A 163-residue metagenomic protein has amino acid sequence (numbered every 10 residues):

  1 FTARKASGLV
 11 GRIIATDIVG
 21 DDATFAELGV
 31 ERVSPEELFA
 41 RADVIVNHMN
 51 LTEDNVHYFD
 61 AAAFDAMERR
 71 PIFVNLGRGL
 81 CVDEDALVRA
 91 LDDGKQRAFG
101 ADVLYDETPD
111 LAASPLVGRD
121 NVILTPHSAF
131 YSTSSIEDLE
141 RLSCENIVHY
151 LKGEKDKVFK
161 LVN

Functional and structural regions predicted by a protein language model:
T2-A6, M67: Aromatic pocket-lining residues of Rossmann-like dinucleotide-binding sites
G11-R12: Residues at the starts of beta-strands that form the adenosine-phosphate
A15: Conserved SAM-binding motif I beta-strand of class I
I18-S114: Rossmann-like adenosine-cofactor binding region
Y105-N163: C-terminal helix-to-coil terminal segments
